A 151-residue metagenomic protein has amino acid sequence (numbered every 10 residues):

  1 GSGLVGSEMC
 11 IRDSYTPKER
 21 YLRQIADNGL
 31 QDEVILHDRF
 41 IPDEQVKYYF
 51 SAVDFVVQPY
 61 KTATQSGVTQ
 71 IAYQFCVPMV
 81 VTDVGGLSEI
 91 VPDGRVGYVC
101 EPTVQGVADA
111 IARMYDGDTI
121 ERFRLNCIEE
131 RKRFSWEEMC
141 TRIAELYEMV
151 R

Functional and structural regions predicted by a protein language model:
G1-I11: Single conserved hydrophobic/aromatic residue that forms the stacking wall/gate of nucleotide- or nucleobase-binding
E19-F40: Nucleotide-activated donor-binding/catalytic signature segment of Leloir-type glycosyltransferases, i.e., the conserved
I41-A52, Q70, Q74, P92: Short acidic alpha-helix that forms the nucleotide-activated donor recognition element in Leloir-type transferases
Y48-T64, V77: Acidic donor-binding loop of glycosyltransferase active sites
Y60-Q70, S88-E89: Nucleotide-sugar-dependent
P78-V81, V91: Short hydrophobic beta-strand element within catalytic cores of glycosyltransferases and related nucleotide-activated
D93-V104, A112-D118: Conserved acidic donor-binding segment of nucleotide-sugar-dependent glycosyltransferases
T119-R133, R142-E145: A short, well-ordered alpha-helix in the C-terminal region of glycosyltransferases
